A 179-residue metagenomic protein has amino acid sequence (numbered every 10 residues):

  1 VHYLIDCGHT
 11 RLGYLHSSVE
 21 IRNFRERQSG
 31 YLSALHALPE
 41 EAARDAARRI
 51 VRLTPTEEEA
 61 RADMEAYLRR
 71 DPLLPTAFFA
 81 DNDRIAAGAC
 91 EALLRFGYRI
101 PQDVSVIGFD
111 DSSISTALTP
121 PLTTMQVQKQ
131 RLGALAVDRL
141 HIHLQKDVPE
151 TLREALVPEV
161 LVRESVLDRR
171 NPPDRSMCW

Functional and structural regions predicted by a protein language model:
V1-W179: Bacterial carbohydrate/catabolite-sensing allosteric modules
